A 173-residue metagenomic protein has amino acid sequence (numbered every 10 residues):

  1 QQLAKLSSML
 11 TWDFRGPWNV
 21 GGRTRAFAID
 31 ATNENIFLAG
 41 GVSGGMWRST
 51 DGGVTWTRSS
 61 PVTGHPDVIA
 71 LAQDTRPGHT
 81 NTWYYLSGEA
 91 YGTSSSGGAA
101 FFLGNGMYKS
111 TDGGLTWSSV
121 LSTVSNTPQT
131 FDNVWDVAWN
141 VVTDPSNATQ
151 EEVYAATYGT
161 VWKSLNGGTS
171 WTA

Functional and structural regions predicted by a protein language model:
Q1-A173: Extracellular glycan-interacting surfaces
